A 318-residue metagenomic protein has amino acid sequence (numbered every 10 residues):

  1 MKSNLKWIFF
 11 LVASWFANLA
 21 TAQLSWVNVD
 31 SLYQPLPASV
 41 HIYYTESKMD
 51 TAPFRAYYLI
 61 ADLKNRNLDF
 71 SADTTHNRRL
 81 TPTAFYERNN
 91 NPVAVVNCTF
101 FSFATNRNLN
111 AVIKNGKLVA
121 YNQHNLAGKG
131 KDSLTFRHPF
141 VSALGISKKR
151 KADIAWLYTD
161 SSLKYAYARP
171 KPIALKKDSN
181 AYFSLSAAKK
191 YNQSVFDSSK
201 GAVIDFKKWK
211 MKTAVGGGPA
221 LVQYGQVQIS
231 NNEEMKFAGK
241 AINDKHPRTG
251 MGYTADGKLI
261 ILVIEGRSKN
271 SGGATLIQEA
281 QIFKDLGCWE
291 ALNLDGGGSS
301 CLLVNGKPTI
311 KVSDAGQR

Functional and structural regions predicted by a protein language model:
M1-S25: Bacterial Sec-dependent N-terminal signal peptides
Q23-Y167, K171, S179: Zymogen propeptides
Y57-A61, A111, S142-I146, P219-A220 (+2 more regions): Short beta-strand scaffold segments in enzyme catalytic cores
K64-R66, F100-F101, K151, T159 (+4 more regions): Short, glycine-/Ser/Thr-/acidic-enriched flexible segments
T105-D132, S230-W289, S299-R318: Conserved, well-ordered active-site substructure
Y167-W209: Charged, glycine/proline-rich intrinsically disordered loops and linkers
K210-A238: Short, conserved active-site entrance elements at the starts or edges of catalytic domains
